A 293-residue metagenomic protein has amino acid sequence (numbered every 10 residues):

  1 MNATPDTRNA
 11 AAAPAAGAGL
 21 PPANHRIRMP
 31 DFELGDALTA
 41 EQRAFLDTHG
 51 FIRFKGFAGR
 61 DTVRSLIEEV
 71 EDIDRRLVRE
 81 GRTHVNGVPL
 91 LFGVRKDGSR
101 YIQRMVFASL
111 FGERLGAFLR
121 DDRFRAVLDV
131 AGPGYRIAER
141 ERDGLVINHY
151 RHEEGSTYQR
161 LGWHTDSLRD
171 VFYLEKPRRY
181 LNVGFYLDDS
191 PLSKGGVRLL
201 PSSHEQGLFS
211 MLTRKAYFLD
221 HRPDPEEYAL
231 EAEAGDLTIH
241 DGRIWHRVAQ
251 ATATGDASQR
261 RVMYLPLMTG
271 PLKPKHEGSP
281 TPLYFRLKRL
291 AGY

Functional and structural regions predicted by a protein language model:
N2-T48, K55-W163: Non-heme Fe(II)-dependent double-stranded beta-helix
A3-F32, S210-Y217, L237-I239, R243-Y293: Non-heme Fe(II)/2-oxoglutarate
R26, A44, V146, P177-Y180 (+3 more regions): Double-stranded beta-helix
I52-F54, F185, T238-H240: Short hydrophobic-aromatic micro-motifs
R60, R169, H246: Glycine-rich nucleotide phosphate-binding loop and flanking beta-alpha elements of Rossmann-like dinucleotide-binding
L115-G116, Y135-R136, R169-L174, G184-L187 (+1 more regions): Short helix-to-loop capping/linker segments positioned immediately adjacent to catalytic or ligand/cofactor-binding
Q159-P177: Acidic, His- and aromatic-enriched active-site or binding-groove loops in soluble protein domains that engage sugars
T165-S167, F185-D189, P201, L267: Short, structured patches in soluble enzyme cores that scaffold and shape functional sites
